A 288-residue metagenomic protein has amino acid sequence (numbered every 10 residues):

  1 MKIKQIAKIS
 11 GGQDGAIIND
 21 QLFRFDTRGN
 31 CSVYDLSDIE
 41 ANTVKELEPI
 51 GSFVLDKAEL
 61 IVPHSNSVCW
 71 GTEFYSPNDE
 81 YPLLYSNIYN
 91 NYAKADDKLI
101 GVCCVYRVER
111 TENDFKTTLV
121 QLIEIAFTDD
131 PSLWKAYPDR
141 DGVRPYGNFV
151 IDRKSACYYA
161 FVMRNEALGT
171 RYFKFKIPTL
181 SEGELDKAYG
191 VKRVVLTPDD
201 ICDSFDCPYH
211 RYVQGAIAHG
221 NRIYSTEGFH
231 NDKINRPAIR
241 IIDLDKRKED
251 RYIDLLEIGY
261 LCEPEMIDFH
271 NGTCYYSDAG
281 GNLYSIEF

Functional and structural regions predicted by a protein language model:
K2-K4, T43-N66, R110-P145, E182-H210 (+1 more regions): Surface-exposed loop and turn segments in beta-propeller and other repeat-based domains that flank or scaffold
I3-C31, Q214-G215, Y224: Beta-strand-rich domains and repeat architectures in extracellular enzymes and scaffolds, especially beta-propellers
K8-I18, I61-Y85, Y137-Y158, Y209-H219 (+1 more regions): Structural signature of eukaryotic scaffold interfaces centered on beta-propeller domains
N19, F25-T27, T72, Y85-Y92 (+3 more regions): Recurrent small/Gly-Pro-centered beta-turn motifs in extracellular repeat architectures
R28-S37, N91-R110, E166-P178, N231-I242 (+1 more regions): Structural motif
D79-E184: Extracellular-facing segments of soluble proteins and assemblies that are Gly/Ser/Thr-biased and enriched in aromatics
T197-L244: Loop/turn-rich, solvent-exposed surfaces of beta-rich toroidal or solenoidal domains
E263-F288: Blade-level signature of beta-propeller repeat domains, shared across WD40, Kelch, NHL, RCC1 and BNR/Asp-box propellers
